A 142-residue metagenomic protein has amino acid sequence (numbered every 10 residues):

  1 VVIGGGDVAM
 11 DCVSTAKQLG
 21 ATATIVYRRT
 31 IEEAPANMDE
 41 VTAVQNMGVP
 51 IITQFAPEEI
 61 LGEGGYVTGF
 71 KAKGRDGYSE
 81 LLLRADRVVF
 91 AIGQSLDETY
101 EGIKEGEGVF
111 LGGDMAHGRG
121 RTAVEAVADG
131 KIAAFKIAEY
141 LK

Functional and structural regions predicted by a protein language model:
V1-A21: Rossmann-like NAD(P)H-binding beta-loop-alpha module
V1-V8, E32-A36, G77, T122-E125 (+1 more regions): Catalytic cores of large soluble enzymes that bind and process phosphate-bearing ligands
G5, R28-T30, D114: Cofactor-binding loop segments of dinucleotide-utilizing enzymes, especially the Rossmann-like FAD- and NAD(P)+-binding
A9-V13, M115-K142: A conserved FAD-binding loop/helix module that cradles the flavin
V13-T15, N37-M38, Y100-I103, A123: Short amphipathic alpha-helical segments
Q18-T99: A Rossmann-like FAD-binding core segment of flavoenzymes
S95-L111, M115-A116: FAD-binding beta-loop-beta segment adjacent to the flavin cofactor pocket
